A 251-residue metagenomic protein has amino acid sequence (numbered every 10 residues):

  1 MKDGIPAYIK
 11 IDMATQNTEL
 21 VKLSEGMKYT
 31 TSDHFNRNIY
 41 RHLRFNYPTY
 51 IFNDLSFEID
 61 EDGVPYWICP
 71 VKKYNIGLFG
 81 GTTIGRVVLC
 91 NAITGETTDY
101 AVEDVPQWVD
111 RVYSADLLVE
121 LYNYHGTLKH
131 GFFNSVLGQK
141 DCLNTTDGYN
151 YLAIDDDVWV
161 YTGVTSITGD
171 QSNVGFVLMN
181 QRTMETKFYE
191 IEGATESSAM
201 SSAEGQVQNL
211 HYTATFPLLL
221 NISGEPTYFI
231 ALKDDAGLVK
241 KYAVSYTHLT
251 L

Functional and structural regions predicted by a protein language model:
M1-A7, D54-V88, T146-L178, T215-K241: Exposed beta-strand-loop-beta-strand "reactive/processing" segments of non-cytosolic proteins
M1-V109, M179-T186: Soluble catalytic regions of membrane-associated enzymes that act on cell-envelope and secretory-pathway components
K2-V21, F132, V136-Y151, V160: N-terminal extramembrane/targeting module of integral membrane proteins
S24-E58, V105-D155, I167, E185-G224: Short, non-transmembrane alpha-helical segments in secretory-pathway proteins
T247-L251: Conserved small/polar residues in nucleotide/adenosyl-binding loops
